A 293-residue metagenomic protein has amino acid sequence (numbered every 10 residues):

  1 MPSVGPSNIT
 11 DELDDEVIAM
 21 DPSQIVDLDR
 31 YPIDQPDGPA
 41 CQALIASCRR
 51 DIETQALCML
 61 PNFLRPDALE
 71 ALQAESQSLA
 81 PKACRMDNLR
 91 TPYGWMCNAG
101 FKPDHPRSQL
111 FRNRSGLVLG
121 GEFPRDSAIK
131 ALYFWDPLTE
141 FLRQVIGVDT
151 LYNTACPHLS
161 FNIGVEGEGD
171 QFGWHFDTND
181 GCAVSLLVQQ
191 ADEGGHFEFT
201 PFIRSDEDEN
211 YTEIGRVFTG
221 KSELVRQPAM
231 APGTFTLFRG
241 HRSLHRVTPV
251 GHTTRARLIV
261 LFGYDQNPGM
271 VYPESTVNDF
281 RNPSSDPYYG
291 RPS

Functional and structural regions predicted by a protein language model:
M1-T54, D286-S293: Fe(II)/2-oxoglutarate
R49, L69-E70: Short functional linear motifs
C58-L64: Short amphipathic
L64, A71-L79, P103-C156: Signature of the catalytic double-stranded beta-helix
Q77-N88: Cytochrome P450 catalytic domain signature, combining two hallmark sequence patches
E122-K130, T139-H158, I163-F235, P273: Catalytic core of non-heme Fe(II) oxygenases with the double-stranded beta-helix
F199-F202, D206-S293: Catalytic core of Fe(II)/2-oxoglutarate
